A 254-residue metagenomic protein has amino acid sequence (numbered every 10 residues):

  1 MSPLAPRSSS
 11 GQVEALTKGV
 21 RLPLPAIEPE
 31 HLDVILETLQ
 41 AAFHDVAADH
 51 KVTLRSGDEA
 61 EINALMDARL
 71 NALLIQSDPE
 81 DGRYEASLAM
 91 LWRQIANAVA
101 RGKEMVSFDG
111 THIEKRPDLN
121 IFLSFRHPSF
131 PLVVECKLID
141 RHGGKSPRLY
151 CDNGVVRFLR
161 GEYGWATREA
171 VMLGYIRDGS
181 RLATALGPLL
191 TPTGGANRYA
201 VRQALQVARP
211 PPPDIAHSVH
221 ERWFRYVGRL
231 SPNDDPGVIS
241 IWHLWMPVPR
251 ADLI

Functional and structural regions predicted by a protein language model:
M1-A60, R69-R83, G144-R148, G161-A170 (+1 more regions): C-terminal tail/extension regions appended to the core domain(s) of diverse proteins
S87-S129: Active-site metal-binding core of divalent-cation-utilizing nuclease and nuclease-like domains
S87-V99, V133-E135, M172-I176, W242-L244: Extended hydrophobic secondary-structure segments that form protein cores and membrane-embedded regions
M105-S107, I139-L149: Surface-exposed cleft-lining segments at the edges of enzyme active sites
K115-L119, L149-G161: A Trp-anchored, charged/polar loop motif used as the substrate-binding/catalytic surface of acyl/ester-handling
L119-I121, L132-D140, F158: Conserved catalytic cores of phosphodiester-cleaving nucleases, focusing on short active-site segments
S124, C136-I139, Y175-D178: An acidic- and aromatic-residue-enriched active-site/binding cleft used to recognize and process polar
